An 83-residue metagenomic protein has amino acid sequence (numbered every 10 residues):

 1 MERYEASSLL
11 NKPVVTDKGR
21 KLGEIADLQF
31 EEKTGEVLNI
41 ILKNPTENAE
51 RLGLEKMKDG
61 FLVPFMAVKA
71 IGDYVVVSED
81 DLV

Functional and structural regions predicted by a protein language model:
M1-V83: Peripheral interaction segments used for macromolecular assembly
